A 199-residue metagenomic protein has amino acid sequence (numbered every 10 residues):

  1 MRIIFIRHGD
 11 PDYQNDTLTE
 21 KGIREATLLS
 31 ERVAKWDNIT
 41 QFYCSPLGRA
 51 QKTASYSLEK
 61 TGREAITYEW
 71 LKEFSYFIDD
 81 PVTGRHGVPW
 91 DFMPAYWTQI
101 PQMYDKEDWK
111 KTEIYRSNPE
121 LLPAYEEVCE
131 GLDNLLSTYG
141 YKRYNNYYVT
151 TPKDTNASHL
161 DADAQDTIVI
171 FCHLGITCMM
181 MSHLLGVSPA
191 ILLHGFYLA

Functional and structural regions predicted by a protein language model:
M1-I4: Extreme N-terminal starter segment of soluble prokaryotic enzymes
G9, L174: Active-site metal-binding loops of divalent metal-dependent hydrolases
L18-A34: Short catalytic helix/loop segments, enriched in acidic residues and glycine and frequently bearing histidine
S30-K111, Y115: Phosphate-coordination/substrate-recognition cap region in phosphate-metabolizing enzymes
V88-N146, D166: Extended, charge-rich helix/loop segments that form flexible, surface "patches" used to engage negatively charged
R143-H159: Intrinsically disordered, low-complexity cytosolic loops and termini enriched in serine/threonine/proline
S188-A199: Domain-level recognition of soluble alpha/beta enzyme cores, biased toward histidine phosphatases/phosphomutases
